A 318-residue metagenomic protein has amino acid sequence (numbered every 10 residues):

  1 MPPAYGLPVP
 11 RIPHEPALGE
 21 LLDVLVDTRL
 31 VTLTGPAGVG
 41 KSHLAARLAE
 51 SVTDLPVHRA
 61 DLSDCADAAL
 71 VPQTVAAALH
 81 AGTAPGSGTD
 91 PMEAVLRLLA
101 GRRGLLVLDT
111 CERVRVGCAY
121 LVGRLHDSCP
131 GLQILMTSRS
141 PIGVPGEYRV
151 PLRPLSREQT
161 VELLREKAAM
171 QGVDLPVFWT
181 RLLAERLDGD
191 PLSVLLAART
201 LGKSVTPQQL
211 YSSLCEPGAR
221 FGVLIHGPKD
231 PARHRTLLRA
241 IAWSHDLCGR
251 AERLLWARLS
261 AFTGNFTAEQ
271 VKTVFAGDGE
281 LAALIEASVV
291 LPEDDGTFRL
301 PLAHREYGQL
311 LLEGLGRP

Functional and structural regions predicted by a protein language model:
P2, A184, P191-E252, G316: Loop-to-helix "switch" segment enriched in basic and acidic residues adjacent to catalytic/ligand pockets
P3, D27, L79-T89, G131 (+5 more regions): Helix-loop-helix "sensor" segment of P-loop NTPases
P10-G101: Post-nucleotide-binding-loop coupling segment downstream of the phosphate-binding loop, primarily in RecA-like P-loop
H14, S42, D190, G249 (+1 more regions): Short, conserved phosphate/pyrophosphate- and ester-handling motifs at nucleotide-, phospho-/glycolipid
L21, L183, L255-R258: Short alpha-helical "packing" element that flanks the helix-turn-helix/winged-helix DNA-binding module
L22-D23, A49-D54, M92-V161, R165-E166: A conserved switch/coupling segment of P-loop NTPase cores
A45-A46, I241, H245-G314: C-terminal boundary/linker of central alpha/beta nucleotide-binding cores
R47, S51, L196, R258: Active-site signature of alpha/beta-hydrolase-fold catalytic machinery across serine- and Asp/Cys-nucleophile hydrolases
